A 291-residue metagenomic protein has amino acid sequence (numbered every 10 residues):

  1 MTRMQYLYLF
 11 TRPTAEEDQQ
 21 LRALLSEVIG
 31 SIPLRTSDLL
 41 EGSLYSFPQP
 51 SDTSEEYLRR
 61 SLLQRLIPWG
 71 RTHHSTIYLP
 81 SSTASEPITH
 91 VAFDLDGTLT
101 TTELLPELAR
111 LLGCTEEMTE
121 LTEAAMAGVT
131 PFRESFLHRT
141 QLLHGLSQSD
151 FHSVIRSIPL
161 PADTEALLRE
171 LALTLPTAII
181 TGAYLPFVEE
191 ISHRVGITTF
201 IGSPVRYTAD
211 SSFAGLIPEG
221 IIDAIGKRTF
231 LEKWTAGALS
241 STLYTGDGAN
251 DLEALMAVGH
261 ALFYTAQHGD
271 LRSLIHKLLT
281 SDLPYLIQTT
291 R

Functional and structural regions predicted by a protein language model:
M1-M4, E16, R60-S61, L146-S149 (+1 more regions): C-terminal cap/substrate-recognition subdomain and adjoining C-terminal extension of metal-dependent phosphatase-like
T2-Y78: Long, acidic (Asp/Glu-rich), low-complexity accessory segments flanking structured domains
Q5-Y6, T11-R12, G30-P50, S82-T89 (+1 more regions): Alpha-helical substrate-recognition element adjacent to the catalytic core
Q20, Y57, S61, R65 (+7 more regions): Exposed alpha-helical structural elements
L25, I29, G70, A109 (+2 more regions): Hydrophobic alpha-helix position signal
S54-L58, A127, P131, S212 (+1 more regions): Alpha-helix capping and helix-coil boundary motifs
S81-S82, L216: Residue-level detector of alpha-helix boundaries and kinks
D94-D96, G246-D247: Acidic di-acidic motifs
